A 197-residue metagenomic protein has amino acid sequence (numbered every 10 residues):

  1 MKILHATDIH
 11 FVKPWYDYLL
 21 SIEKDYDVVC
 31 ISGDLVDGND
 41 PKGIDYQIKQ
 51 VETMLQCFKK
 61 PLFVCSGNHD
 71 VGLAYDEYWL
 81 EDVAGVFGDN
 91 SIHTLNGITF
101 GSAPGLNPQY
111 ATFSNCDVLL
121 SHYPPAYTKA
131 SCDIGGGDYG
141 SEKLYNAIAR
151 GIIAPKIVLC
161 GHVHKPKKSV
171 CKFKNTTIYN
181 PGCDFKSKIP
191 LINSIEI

Functional and structural regions predicted by a protein language model:
M1-H5, I31-G38, K129-C132: Short, basic, glycine/proline-bearing loop/turn elements
M1-H5, I9-H10, S194-I197: Acidic, histidine-bearing metal-coordination/catalytic regions of metal-dependent phosphoesterases
H5-D8, V29-D34, P61-N68, V86-G88 (+4 more regions): Active-site neighborhood of phospho(di)ester-bond hydrolases with catalytic His/Asp-centered motifs
F11, H69-A147, C183: Conserved catalytic scaffold of divalent metal-dependent phosphoesterases
F11-L95: Core catalytic region of metal-dependent phosphoesterases/phosphodiesterases, especially metallo-beta-lactamase-like
E23, M54-K59, F113-S114, I148-I153 (+1 more regions): Short, conserved loop/helix-junction motifs that constitute active-site signature segments in enzyme catalytic cores
V36-D37, P41-T53, S131-S169: Cap/insert and terminal regions of metallo-dependent hydrolase folds
S91-G97, Y145-G151, K165-I197: Binuclear metal-dependent phosphoesterase catalytic core
